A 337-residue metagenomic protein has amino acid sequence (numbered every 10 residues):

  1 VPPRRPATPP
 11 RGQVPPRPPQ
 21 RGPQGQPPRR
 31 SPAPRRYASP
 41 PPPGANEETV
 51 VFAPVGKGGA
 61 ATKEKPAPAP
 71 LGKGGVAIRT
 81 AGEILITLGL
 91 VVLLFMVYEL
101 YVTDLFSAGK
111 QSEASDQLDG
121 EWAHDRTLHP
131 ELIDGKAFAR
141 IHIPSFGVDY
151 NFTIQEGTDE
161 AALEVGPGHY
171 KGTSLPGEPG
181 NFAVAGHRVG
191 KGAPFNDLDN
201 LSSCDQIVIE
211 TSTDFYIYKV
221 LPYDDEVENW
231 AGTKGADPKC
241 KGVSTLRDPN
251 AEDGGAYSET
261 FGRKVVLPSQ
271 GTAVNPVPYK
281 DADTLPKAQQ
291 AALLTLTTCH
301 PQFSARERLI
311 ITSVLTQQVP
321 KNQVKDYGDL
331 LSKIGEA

Functional and structural regions predicted by a protein language model:
V1-A33, S39-P41: Intrinsically disordered, low-complexity repeat regions that act as multivalent interaction hubs in eukaryotic
Q26, P32, Y37-D116: N-terminal membrane-targeting segments
T87-G89, Y98-T153: Extracytoplasmic low-complexity, Pro/Thr/Ser/Ala/Gly-rich segments that lie immediately after a secretion/anchoring
D149, Q155-H169: Signal peptide-directed extracytoplasmic domains
S174-R188: Short, basic/aromatic beta-hairpin or loop at an interaction surface
V189-A337: Extracytoplasmic/periplasmic soluble domains downstream of a signal peptide or transmembrane helix
